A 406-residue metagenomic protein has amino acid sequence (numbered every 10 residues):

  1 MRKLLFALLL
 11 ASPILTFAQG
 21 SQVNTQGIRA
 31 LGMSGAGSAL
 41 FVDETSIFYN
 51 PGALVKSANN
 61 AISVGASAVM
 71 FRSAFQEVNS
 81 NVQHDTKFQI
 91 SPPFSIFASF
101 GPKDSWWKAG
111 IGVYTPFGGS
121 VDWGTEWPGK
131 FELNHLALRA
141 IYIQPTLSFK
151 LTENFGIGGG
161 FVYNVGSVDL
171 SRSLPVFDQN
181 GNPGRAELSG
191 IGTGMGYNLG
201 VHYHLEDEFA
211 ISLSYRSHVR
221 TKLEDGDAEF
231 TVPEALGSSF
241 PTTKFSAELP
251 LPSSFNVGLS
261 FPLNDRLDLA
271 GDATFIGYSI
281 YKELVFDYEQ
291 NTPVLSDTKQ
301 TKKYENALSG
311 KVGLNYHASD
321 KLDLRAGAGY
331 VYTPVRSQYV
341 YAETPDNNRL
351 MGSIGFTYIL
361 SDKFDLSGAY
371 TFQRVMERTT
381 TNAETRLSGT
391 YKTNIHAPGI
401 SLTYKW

Functional and structural regions predicted by a protein language model:
L4, A39-V42, I143, G352: Short hydrophobic "helix-edge" motifs at membrane interfaces and signal-peptide entry regions
L4-P13: Sec-dependent N-terminal signal peptides
I14-A18: Sec/Tat signal peptide C-region and signal peptidase I cleavage site
Q19-L31, Q76-Q83, S91-W406: Outer-membrane beta-barrel porins/channels
V23-G37, V55-R72: Transmembrane beta-strand segments of Gram-negative outer membrane beta-barrel proteins
G35-V42, F71-I90: Surface-exposed strand-loop-strand hairpins of Gram-negative outer-membrane beta-barrel proteins
S38-N60, S99-D104, L151: Outer-membrane beta-barrel pore proteins
